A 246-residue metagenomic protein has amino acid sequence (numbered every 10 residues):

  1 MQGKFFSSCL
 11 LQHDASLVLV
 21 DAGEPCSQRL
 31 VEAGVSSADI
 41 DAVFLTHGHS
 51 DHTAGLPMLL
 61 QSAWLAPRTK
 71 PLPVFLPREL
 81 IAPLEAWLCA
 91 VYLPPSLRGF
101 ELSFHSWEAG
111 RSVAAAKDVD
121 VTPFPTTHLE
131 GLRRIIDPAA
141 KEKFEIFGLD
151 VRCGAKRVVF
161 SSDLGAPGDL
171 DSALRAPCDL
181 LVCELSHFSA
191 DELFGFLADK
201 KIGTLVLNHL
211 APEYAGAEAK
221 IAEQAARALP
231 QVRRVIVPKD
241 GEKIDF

Functional and structural regions predicted by a protein language model:
M1-V159, E218-F246: Binuclear metal-dependent hydrolase catalytic cores
A155-R157, L164-K243: Cap/insert and terminal regions of metallo-dependent hydrolase folds
